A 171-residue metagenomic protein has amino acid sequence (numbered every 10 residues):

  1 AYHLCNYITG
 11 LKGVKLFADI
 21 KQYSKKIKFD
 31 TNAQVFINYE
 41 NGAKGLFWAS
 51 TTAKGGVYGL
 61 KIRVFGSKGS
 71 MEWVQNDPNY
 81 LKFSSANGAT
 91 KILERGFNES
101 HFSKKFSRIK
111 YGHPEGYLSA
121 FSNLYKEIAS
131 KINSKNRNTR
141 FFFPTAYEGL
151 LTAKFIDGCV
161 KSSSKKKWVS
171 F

Functional and structural regions predicted by a protein language model:
A1-K44, W48-V57, Y147: Rossmann-like dinucleotide-binding domain that binds NAD(P)(H)
V14-K15, Q34-Y39, K68-F143: C-terminal glycine/acidic-rich active-site capping loop/insertion
I27, Y58, W73-Q75, K82 (+1 more regions): Generic domain-boundary/flexible-linker signal
N123-F171: C-terminal helix-rich "cap/oligomerization" subdomain common to oxidoreductases
